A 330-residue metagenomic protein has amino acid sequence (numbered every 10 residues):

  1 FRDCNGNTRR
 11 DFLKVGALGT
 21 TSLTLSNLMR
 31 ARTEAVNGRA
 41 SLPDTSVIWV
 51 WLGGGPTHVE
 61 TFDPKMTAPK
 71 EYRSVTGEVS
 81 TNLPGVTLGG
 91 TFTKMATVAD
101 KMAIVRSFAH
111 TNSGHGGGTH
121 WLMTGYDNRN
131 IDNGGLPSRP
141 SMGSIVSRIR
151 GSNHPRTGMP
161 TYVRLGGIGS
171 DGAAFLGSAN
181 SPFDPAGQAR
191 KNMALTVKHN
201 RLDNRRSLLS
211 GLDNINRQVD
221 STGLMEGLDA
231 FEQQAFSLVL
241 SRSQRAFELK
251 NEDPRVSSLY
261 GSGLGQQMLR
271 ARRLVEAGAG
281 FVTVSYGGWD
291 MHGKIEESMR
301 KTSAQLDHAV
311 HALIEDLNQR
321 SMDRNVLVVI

Functional and structural regions predicted by a protein language model:
F1-I330: Ligand-binding pockets and gating/stacking loops
